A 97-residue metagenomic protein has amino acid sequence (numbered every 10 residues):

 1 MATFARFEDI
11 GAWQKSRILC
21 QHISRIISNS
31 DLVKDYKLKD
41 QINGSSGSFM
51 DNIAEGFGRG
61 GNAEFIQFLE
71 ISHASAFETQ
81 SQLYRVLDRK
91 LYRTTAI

Functional and structural regions predicted by a protein language model:
M1-I97: Amphipathic alpha-helical assembly/interaction segments
